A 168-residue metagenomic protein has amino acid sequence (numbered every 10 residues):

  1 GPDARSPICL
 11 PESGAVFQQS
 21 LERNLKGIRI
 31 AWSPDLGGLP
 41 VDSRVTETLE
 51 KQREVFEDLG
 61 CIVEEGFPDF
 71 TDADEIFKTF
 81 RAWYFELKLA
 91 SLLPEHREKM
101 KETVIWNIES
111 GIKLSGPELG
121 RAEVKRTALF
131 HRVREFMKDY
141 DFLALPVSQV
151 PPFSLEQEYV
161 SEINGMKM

Functional and structural regions predicted by a protein language model:
G1-E47, Q52: A short helix-breaking turn/cap at a secondary-structure junction
I8-E12, R121, F153-M168: Short, surface-exposed loop/helix-turn segments at secondary-structure junctions that function as lids/hinges flanking
V16-Q19, V41-F67, L89-E95, L119 (+1 more regions): Acyltransferase
Q18-P34, F80-R134, P146-V150, L155-E156: Short helix-loop capping/hinge segments that flank enzyme active sites or metal/cofactor-binding pockets
V41-D42, E75, P151-E156: Short glycine-/acidic-enriched loop or helix-start segments at secondary-structure transitions that form or flank
V45-E47, T79, Q157-V160: Short, glycine/charged-enriched secondary-structure capping and boundary segments
C61-I76, I108-G111: Short connector loops at secondary-structure junctions
